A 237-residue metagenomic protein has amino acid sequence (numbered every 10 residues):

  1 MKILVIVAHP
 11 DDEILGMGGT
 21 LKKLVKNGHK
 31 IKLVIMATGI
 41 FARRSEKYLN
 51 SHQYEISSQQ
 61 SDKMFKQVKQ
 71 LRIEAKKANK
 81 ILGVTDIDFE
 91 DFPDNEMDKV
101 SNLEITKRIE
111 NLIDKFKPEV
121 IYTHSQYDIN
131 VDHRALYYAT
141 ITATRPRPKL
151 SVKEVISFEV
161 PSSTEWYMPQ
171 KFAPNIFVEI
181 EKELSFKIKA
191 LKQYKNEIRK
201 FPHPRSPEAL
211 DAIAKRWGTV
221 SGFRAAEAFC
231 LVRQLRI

Functional and structural regions predicted by a protein language model:
M1-F116, P146, C230: Active-site rim/loop-helix segments in enzyme catalytic domains that contact anionic ligands
M1-K2, L49, Y54-S58, E74 (+2 more regions): The feature marks non-catalytic terminal segments
A8, V131, K182: Residue-level signal for the nucleotide or nucleotide-sugar donor/cofactor binding architecture
D11, A37, A75, I87 (+5 more regions): Divalent metal-coordination and catalytic microenvironments
I14-G16, A135, A190: Hydrophobic side chains within alpha-helical segments
D91-P93, T123-Q126, E159-V160: Short, well-ordered beta-to-alpha junction loops that form the rim of enzyme active sites and present histidine/acidic
M97, I129-H133, T164-M168: Short acidic/glycine-rich loop or secondary-structure boundary segments that cap or lie
T106-E154: Active-site adenylate/phosphate-handling loop in enzymes that bind or generate adenylated species
